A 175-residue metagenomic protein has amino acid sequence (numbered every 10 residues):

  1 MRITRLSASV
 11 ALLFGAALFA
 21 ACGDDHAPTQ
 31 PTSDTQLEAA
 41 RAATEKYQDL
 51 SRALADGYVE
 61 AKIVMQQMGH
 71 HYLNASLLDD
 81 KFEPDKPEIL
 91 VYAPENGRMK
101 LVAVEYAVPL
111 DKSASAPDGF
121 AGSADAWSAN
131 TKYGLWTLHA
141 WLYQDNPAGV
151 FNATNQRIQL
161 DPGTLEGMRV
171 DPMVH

Functional and structural regions predicted by a protein language model:
M1-V10: Bacterial N-terminal signal peptides that target proteins for export
L18-A21: C-terminal motif of bacterial Sec signal peptides marking the signal peptidase cleavage site
G23-D25: Bacterial signal peptide processing site
A27-H175: Primary mode marks residue(s) on the alpha4-beta5-alpha5 output face of response regulator receiver
